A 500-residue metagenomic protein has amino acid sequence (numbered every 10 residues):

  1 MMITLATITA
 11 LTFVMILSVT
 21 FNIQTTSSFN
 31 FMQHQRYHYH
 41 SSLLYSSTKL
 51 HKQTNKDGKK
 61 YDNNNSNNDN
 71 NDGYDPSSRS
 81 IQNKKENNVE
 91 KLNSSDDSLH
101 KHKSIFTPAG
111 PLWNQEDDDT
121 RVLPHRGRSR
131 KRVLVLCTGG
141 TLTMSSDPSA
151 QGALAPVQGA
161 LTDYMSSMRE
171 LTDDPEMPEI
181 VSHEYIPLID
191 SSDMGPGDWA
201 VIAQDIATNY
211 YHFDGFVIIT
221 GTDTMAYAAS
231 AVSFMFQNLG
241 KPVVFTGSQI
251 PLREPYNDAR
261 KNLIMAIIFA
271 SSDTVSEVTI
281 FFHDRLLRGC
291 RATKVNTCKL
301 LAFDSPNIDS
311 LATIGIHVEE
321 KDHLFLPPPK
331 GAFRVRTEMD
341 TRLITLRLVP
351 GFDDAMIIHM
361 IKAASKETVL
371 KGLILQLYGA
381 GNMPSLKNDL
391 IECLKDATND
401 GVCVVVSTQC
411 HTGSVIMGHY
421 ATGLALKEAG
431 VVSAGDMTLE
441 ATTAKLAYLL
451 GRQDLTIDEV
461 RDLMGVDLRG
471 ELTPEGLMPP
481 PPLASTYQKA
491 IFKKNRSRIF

Functional and structural regions predicted by a protein language model:
I16-Q53, D57, D62: N-terminal mitochondrial targeting presequence
Y74, R79-T208: ATP/NTP phosphate-donor binding region
H100-N114, D119-G127, A380-F500: C-terminal non-catalytic interaction/assembly regions of soluble proteins
F106, W113-D119, S129-K131, L136-S146 (+3 more regions): Accessory alpha-helical/coil subdomains and C-terminal extensions that flank or cap enzyme catalytic cores
S145-S149, A229-S230, P255-D258, R288-V295 (+1 more regions): Short acidic, glycine/serine/threonine-rich loops at helix termini
Y210-M225, T368-N382: Short acidic, glycine-rich surface-loop motifs adjacent to enzyme active sites
I218-K241, S385-C393, T422: Short Gly/Thr/Asp-enriched flexible loops that form oxyanion-binding sites at enzyme active sites
F245-H317: Internal gly/pro-rich beta-alpha loop/helix module that stabilizes soluble enzyme cofactors or their anionic handles
